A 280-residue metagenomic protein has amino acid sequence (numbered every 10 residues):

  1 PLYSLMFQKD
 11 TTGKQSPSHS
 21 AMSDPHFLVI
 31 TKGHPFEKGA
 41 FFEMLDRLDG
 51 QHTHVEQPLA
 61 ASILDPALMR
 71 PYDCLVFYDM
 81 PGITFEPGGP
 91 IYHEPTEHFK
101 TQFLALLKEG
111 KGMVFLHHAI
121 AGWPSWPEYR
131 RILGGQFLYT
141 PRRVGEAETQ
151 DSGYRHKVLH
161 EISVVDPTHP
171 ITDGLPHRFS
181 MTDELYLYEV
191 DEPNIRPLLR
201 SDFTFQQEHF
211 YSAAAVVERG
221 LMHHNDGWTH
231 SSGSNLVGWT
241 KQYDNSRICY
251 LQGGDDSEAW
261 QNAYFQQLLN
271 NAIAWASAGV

Functional and structural regions predicted by a protein language model:
P1-S20: N-terminal amphipathic/basic-hydrophobic helices that include classical n-h-c signal peptides and signal-anchor
A21, P25, Q207, A215-V280: Extracellular ligand-binding/catalytic regions of CAZymes and related secreted enzymes and adhesion modules
D24-I30, E37-F115, A119-W123: Helical hinge/lid and interdomain linker segments adjacent to catalytic or ligand-binding clefts that mediate domain
H34-P35, P81-G82, I120-G122, D202-Q206 (+2 more regions): Short, solvent-exposed loop/turn segments at secondary-structure junctions
G39, E43, H52, G135 (+2 more regions): Catalytic beta-strand/loop cores that center a nucleophilic Ser/Cys/Thr and support acyl-enzyme chemistry
A40, H98, Q102, E128 (+2 more regions): Extracytoplasmic/secreted proteins, especially bacterial periplasmic and envelope-associated proteins
F42-L45, G89-H93, E128-R131, S212-A213 (+1 more regions): Short, glycine/charged-enriched secondary-structure capping and boundary segments
G82-G174: A glycine-rich, often tryptophan-bearing local segment used as a flexible ligand/cofactor-contacting loop or short
